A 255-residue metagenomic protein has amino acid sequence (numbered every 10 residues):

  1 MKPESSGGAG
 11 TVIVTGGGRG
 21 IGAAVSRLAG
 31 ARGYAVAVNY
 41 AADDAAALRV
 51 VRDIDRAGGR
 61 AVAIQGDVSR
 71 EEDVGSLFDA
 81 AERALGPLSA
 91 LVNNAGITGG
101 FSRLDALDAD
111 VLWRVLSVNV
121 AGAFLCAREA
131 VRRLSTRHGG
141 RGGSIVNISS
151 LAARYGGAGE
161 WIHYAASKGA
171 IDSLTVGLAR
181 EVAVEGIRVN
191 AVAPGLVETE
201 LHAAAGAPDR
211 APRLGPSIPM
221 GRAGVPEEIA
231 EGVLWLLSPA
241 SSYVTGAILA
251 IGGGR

Functional and structural regions predicted by a protein language model:
G18-R19: Conserved glycine-rich cofactor-binding loop
G86, A183, R188, V244-G246: Short, small/polar-rich loop/turn modules that mediate ligand/substrate recognition or access, typified
S102-L104, D108-L116, L214: Substrate-binding pocket helix/loop in short-chain dehydrogenase/reductase
A127, S167: Active-site helix of classical SDR
R132, R180-E181, S242: Alpha-helical segment proximal to the catalytic Tyr-Lys
S150: Residue(s) in the substrate-gating loop at a strand-loop-helix junction that position the organic substrate next
R222-I251: C-terminal substrate-recognition "lid" of short-chain dehydrogenase/reductases
